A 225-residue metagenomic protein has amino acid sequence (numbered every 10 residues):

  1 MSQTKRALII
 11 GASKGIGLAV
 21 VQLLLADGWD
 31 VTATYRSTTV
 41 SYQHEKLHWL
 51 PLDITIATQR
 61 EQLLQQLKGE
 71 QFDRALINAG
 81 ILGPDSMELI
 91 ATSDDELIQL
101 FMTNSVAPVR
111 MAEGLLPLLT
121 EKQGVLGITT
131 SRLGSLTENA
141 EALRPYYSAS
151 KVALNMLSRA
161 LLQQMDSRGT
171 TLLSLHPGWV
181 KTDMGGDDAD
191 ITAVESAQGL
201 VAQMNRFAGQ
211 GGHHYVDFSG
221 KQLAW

Functional and structural regions predicted by a protein language model:
K5, Q71-F72, L119-R132, R168-T170: Active-site loop of short-chain dehydrogenase/reductase
I9-I10, I77-N78, V125-S131, T171-H176: Structural signature of the Rossmann-like NAD(P)-dependent dehydrogenase/reductase core
S13, A112, S150: Active-site helix of classical SDR
S13-L23: N-terminal Rossmann NAD(P)H-binding glycine-rich loop of SDR-like oxidoreductase domains
H44-T58: Rossmann-fold cofactor-recognition segment
I81, E88-F101, V109, Q123-D166: Catalytic loop of short-chain dehydrogenase/reductase
S174-L175, G186-W225: C-terminal helical subdomain
